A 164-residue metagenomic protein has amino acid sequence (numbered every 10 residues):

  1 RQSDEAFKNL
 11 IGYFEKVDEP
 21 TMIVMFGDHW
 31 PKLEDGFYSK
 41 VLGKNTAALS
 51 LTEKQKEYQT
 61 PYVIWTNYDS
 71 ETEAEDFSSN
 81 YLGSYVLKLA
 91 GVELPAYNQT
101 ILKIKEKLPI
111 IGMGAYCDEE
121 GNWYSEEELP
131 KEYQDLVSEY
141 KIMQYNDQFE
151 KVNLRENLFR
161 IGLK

Functional and structural regions predicted by a protein language model:
R1-K164: Solvent-exposed soluble domains appended to multi-pass membrane proteins
